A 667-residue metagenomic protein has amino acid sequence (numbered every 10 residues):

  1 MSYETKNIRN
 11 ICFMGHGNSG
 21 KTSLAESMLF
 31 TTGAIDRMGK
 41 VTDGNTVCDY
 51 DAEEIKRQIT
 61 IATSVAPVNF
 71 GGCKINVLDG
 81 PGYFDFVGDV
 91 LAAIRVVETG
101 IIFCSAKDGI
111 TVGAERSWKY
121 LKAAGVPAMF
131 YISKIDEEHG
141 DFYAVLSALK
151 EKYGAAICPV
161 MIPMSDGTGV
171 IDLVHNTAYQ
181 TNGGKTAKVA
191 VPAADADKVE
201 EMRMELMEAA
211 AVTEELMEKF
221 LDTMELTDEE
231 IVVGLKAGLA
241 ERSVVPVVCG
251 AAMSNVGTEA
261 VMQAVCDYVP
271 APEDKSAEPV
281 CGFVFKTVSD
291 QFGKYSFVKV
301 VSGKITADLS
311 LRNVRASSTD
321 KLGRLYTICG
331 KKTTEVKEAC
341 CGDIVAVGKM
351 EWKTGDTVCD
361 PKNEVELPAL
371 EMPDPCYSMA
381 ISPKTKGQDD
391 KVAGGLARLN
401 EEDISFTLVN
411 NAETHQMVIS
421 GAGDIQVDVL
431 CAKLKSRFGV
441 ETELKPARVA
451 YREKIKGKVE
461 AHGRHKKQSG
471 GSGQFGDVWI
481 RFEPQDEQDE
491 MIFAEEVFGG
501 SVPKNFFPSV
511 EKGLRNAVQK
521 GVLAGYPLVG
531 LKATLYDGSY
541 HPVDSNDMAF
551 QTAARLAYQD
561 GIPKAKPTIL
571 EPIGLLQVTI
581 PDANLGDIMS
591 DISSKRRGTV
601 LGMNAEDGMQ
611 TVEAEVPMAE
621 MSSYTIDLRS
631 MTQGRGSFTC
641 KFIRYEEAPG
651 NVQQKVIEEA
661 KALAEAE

Functional and structural regions predicted by a protein language model:
M1-E667: Structural and coupling elements of P-loop NTPases
